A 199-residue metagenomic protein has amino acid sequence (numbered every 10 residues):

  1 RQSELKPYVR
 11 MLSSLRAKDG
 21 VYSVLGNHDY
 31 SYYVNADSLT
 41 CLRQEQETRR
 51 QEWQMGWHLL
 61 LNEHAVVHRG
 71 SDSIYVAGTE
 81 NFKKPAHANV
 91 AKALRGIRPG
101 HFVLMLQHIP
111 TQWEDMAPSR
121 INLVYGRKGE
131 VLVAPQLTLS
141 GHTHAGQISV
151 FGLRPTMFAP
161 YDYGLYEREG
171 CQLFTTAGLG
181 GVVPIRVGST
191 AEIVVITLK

Functional and structural regions predicted by a protein language model:
R1, N27-S31, A65-V67, N81-K84 (+3 more regions): Solvent-exposed loop/turn segments at secondary-structure junctions within structured extracellular/periplasmic domains
R1-H58: Membrane-embedded segments
K6-Y8, L61-N62, H87-K92, G152-P160: N-terminal post-signal-peptidase region of extra-cytosolic proteins
S13, Y22-S23, T111-V195: Conserved beta-sheet core of the metallophosphoesterase superfamily
D19, H101-V103, Q136: Conserved acidic residues
L25, E63, E80, A177 (+1 more regions): Residues at the C-termini of beta-strands that transition into short coil/loop
Y33-W57, L61-H64, R69-Q107, T111-E114 (+1 more regions): Binuclear metal-dependent hydrolase catalytic cores centered on His/Asp/Glu-rich metal-binding motifs
H68-G70, R168-E169, L198: Active-site beta-strand termini and strand-to-loop segments that position acidic
